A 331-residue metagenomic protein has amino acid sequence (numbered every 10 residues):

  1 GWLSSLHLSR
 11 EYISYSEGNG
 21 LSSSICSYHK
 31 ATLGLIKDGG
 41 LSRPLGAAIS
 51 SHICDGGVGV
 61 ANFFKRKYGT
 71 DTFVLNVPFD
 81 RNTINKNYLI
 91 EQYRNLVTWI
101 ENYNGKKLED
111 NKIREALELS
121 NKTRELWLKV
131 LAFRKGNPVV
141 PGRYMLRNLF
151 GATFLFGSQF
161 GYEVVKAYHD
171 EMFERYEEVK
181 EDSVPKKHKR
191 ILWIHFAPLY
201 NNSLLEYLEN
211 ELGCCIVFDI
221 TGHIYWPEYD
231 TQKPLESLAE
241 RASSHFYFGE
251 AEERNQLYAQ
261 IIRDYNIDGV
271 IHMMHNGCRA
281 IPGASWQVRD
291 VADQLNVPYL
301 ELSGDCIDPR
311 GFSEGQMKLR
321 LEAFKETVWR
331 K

Functional and structural regions predicted by a protein language model:
G1-L41: Generic N-terminal leader/targeting and pre-domain segments
G1-Y15, I194-L257: Redox- and metal-dependent alpha/beta enzyme cores, enriched for Fe-S-associated oxidoreductases and cofactor-handling
Y28-W99: Acidic/His-rich segments in extracytoplasmic proteins that coordinate ligands and/or metal ions
I36, G249-N266, G283-A284: A short, acidic, amphipathic alpha-helical segment used as a generic capping/interface helix at domain edges
L45, I262, N266-H272: Proline-aspartate-enriched helix->loop->beta-strand connector
S51-G57, I194-N201, N276-G283: Gly/Ser/Thr-rich loops at beta-strand to alpha-helix junctions that form or flank small-molecule/cofactor-binding
R94, T98-T221, W226-E228: A charged, amphipathic alpha-helical module
W286-K331: Peripheral docking tails and interdomain loops at the edges of cofactor- or intermediate-handling domains
